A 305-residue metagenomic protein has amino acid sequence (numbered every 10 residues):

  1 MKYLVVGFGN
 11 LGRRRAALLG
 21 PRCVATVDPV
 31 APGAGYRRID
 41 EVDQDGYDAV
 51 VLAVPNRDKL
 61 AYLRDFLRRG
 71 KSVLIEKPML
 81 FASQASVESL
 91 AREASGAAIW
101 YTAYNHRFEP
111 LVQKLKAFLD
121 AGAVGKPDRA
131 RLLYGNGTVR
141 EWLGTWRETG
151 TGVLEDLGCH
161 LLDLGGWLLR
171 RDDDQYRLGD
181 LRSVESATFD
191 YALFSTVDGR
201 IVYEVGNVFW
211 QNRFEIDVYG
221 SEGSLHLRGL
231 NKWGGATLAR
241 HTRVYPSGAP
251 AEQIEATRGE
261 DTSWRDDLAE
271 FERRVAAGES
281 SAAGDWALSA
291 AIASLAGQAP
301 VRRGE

Functional and structural regions predicted by a protein language model:
M1-A34: N-terminal Rossmann-like dinucleotide-binding module
R13, L60, C159: Residues forming the Rossmann-fold NAD(P)(H) cofactor-binding site
G20, A49-V54, A98, A269-E305: C-terminal helix-rich "cap/oligomerization" subdomain common to oxidoreductases
V24, D48, D128: Conserved acidic residues
A34-A91: Beta-loop-alpha module in the N-terminal Rossmann-like domain of NAD(P)-dependent dehydrogenases, especially those
L80-V139: A contiguous active-site-proximal alpha/beta segment in oxidoreductase catalytic domains
E141-Q211: Rossmann-like dinucleotide-binding domain that binds NAD(P)(H)
D198-D267, A282: NAD(P)-dinucleotide binding in Rossmann-like oxidoreductases
